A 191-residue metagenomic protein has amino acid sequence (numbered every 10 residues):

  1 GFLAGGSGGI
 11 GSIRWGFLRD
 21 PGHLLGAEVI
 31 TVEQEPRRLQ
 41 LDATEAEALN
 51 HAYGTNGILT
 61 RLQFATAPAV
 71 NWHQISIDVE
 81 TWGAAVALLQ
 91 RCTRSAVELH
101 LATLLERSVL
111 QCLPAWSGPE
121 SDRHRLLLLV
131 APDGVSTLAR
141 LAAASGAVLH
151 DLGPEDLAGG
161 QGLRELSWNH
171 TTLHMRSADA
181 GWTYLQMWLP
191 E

Functional and structural regions predicted by a protein language model:
F2-E98, A102-T103: FAD-binding subdomain of flavoenzyme oxidoreductases
R91-E191: C-terminal substrate-recognition/cap domain of FAD-linked oxidoreductases
